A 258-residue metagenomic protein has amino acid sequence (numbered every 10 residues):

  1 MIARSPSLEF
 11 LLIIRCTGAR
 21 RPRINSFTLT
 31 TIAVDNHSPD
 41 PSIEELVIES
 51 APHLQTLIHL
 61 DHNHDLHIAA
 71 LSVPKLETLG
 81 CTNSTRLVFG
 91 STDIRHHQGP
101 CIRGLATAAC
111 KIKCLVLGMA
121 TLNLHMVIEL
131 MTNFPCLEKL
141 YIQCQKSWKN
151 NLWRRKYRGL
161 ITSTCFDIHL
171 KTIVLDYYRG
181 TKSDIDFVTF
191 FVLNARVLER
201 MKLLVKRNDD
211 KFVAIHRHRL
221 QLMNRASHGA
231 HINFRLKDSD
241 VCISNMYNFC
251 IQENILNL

Functional and structural regions predicted by a protein language model:
M1-E129, E138, I142-L160, D176 (+4 more regions): Leucine-rich repeat
F134, S163-I168, L193-R196: Short, conserved loop/helix-junction motifs that constitute active-site signature segments in enzyme catalytic cores
